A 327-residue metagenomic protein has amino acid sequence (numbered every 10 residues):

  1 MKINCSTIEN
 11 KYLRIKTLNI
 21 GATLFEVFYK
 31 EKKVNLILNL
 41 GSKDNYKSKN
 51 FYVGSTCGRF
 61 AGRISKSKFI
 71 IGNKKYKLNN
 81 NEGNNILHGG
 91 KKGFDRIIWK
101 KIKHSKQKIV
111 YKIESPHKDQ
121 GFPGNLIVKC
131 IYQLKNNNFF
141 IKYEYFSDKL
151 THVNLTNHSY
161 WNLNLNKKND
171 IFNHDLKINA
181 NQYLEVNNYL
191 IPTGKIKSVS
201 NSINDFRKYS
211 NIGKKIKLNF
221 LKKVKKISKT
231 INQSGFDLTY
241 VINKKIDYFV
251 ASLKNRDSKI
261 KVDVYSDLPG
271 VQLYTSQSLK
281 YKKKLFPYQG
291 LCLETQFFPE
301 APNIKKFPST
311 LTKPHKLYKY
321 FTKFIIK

Functional and structural regions predicted by a protein language model:
M1-K327: An exposed, glycine/acidic-rich loop-and-rim segment of catalytic or binding clefts
